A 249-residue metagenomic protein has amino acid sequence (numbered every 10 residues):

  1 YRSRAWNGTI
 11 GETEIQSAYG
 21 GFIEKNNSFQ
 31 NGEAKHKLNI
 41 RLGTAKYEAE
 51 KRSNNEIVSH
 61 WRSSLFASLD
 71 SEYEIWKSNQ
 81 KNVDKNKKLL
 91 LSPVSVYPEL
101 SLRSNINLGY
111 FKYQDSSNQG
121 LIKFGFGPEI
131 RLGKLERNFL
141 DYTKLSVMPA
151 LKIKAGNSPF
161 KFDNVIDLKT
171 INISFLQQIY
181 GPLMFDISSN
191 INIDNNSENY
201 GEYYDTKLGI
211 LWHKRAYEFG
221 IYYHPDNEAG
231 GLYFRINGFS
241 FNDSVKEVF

Functional and structural regions predicted by a protein language model:
Y1-F249: Outer-membrane beta-barrel proteins and related beta-barrel translocases across Gram-negative bacteria
